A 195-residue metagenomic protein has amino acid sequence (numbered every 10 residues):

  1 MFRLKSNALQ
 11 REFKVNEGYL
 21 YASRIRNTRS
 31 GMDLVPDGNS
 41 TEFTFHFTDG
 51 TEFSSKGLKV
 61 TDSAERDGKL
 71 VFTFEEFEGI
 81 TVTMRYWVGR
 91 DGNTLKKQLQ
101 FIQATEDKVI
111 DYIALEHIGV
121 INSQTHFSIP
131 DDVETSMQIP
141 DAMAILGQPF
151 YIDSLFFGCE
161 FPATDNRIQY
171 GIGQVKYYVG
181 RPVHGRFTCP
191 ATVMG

Functional and structural regions predicted by a protein language model:
F2, L20-T28, S40-F47: Short polybasic amphipathic segments
L4, A8, E12-K14, S23-R26 (+1 more regions): Carbohydrate-recognition beta-sandwich/jelly-roll modules in extracellular/periplasmic carbohydrate-active proteins
E17: Contiguous, structured surface segment used for ligand recognition
G31-T73: A low-complexity, Ser/Thr/Gly/Pro-enriched, surface-exposed linker/loop concept that marks segments flanking
